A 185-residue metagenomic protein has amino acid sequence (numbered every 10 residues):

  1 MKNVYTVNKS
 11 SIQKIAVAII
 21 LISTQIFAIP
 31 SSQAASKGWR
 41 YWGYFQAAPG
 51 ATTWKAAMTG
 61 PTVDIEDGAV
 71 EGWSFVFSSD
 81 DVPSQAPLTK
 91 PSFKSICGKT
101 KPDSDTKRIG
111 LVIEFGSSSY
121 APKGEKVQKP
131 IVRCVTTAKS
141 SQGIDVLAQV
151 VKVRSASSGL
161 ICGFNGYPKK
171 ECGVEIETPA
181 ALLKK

Functional and structural regions predicted by a protein language model:
M1-N3, G72: Short intrinsically disordered, low-complexity coil segments enriched in acidic
N3-A16: Bacterial N-terminal signal peptides that target proteins for export
A16-I26: Bacterial N-terminal signal peptides
I26-K185: Ubiquitin-like/PB1-type beta-grasp interaction modules and other compact soluble beta-rich domains
